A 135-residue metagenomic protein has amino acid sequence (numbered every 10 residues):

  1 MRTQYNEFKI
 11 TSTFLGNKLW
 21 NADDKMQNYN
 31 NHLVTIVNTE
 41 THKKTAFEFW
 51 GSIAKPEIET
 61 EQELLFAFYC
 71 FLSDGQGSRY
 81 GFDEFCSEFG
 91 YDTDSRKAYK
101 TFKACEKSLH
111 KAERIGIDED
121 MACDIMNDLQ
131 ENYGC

Functional and structural regions predicted by a protein language model:
K18-C135: Acidic, low-complexity, intrinsically disordered interaction modules
